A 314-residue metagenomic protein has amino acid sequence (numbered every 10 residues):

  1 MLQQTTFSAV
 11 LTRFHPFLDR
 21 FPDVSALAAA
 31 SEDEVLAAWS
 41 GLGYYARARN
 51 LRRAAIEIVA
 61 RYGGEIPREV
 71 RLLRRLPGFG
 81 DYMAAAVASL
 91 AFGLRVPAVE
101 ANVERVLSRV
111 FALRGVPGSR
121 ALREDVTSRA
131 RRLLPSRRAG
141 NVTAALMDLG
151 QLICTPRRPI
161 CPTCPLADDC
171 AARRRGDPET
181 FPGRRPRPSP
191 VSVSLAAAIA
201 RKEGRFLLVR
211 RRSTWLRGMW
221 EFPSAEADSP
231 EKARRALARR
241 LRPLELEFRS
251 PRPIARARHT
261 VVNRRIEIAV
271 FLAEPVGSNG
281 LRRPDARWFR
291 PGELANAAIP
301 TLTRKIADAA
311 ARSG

Functional and structural regions predicted by a protein language model:
L2-R175, E179, S192, R242-E247: Catalytic cores of DNA base-excision repair glycosylases
Q151-G314: Intrinsically disordered, low-complexity, charged terminal extensions of DNA damage-control enzymes
